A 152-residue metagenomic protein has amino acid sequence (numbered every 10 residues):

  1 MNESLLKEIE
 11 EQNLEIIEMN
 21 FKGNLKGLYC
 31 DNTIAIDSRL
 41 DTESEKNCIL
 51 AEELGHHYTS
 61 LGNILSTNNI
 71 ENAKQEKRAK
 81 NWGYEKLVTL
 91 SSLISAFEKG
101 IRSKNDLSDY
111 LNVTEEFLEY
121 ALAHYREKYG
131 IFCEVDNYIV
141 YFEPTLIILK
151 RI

Functional and structural regions predicted by a protein language model:
M1-I152: Active-site hotspot residues in diverse enzymes, especially metal/ion-binding acidic/histidine motifs
